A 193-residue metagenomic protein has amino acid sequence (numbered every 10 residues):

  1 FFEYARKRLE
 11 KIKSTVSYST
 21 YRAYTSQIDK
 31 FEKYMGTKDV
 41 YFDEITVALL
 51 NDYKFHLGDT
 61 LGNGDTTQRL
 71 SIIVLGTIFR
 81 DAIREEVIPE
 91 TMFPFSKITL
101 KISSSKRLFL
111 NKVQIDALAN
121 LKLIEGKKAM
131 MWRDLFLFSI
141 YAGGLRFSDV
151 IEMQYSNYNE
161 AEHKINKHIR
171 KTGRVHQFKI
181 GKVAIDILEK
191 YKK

Functional and structural regions predicted by a protein language model:
F1-L61: Basic/aromatic-enriched alpha-helical hairpins
T20, Y24-Q27, T46, T67 (+5 more regions): Hydrophobic (often cysteine-bearing) scaffold residues that line and stabilize catalytic clefts of nucleotide/cofactor
K30, Y34, V40-A48, D59-P94 (+1 more regions): N-terminal DNA-binding recognition helix of tyrosine site-specific recombinases/integrases
Y53, I78-F79, Y191: Conserved hydrophobic/aromatic "anchor" residues that stabilize well-ordered secondary structure elements
F55-G64, I165-R170: Glycine- and acidic
H56-D59, R84, A117-I124, S156 (+1 more regions): Conserved helix-loop functional segments at active or binding sites
D65, R69, E90-F147, I151: Basic, Lys/Arg- and aromatic-enriched nucleic-acid-binding interface segment
S96-K97, E152-K192: Conserved tyrosine-mediated DNA breakage-rejoining catalytic core shared by Y-recombinases
